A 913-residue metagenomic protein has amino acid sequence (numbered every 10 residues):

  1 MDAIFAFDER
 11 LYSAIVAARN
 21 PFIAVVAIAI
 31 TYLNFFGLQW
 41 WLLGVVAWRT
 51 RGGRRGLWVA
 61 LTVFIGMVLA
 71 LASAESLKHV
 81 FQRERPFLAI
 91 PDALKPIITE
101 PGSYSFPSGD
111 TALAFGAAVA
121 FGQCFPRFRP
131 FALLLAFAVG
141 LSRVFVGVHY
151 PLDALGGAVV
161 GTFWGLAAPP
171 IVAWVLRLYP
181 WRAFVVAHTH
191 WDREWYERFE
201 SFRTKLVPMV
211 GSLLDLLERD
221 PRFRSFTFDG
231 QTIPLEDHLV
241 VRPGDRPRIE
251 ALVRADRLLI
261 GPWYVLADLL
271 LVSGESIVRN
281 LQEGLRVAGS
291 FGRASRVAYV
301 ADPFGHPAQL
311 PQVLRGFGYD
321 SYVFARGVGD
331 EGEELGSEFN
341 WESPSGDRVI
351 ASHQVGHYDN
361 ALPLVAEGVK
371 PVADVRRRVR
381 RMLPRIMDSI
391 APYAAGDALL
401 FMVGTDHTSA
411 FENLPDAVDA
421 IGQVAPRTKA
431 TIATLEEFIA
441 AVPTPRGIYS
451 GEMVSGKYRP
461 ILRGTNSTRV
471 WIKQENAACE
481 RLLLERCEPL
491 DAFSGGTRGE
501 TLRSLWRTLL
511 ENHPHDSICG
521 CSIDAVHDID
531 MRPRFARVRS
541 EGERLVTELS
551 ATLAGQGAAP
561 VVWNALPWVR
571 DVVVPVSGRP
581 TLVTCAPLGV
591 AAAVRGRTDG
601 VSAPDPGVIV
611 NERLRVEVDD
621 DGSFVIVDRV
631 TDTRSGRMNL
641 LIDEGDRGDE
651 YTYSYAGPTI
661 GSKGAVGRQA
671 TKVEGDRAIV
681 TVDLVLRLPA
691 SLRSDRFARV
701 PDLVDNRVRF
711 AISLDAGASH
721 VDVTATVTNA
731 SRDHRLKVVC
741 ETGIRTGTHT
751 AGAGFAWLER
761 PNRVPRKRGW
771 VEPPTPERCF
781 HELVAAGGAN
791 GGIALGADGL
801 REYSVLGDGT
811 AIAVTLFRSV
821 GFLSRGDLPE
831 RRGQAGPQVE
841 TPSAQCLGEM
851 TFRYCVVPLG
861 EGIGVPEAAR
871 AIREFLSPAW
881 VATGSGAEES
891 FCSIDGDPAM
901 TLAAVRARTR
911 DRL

Functional and structural regions predicted by a protein language model:
M1-W41, A74-S103: N-terminal transmembrane-helix/juxtamembrane module of multi-pass inner/ER membrane proteins
L42-S73: Interfacial segments of alpha-helical transmembrane regions
R49, D92-L178: Membrane-embedded catalytic cores of phosphoryl/pyrophosphoryl-handling enzymes
Y179-R279, V287-G289, G316, E452 (+1 more regions): N-terminal catalytic cores of secreted or lumenal carbohydrate-active enzymes
V185-V186, H190-Y196, S201, D347-A551 (+3 more regions): Catalytic grooves of carbohydrate-active enzymes
T189-L206, D229-L239, P262-V278, R293-G305 (+5 more regions): The substrate-binding groove and active-site-proximal loops of carbohydrate-active enzymes, especially glycoside
I277-G316, R381-L400: CE4/NodB-like, metal-dependent polysaccharide N-deacetylase domain that modifies extracellular/periplasmic N-acetylated
L310-V313, L335-S337, H353, P363-A366 (+7 more regions): C-terminal (or distal) subdomains of carbohydrate-active enzymes
